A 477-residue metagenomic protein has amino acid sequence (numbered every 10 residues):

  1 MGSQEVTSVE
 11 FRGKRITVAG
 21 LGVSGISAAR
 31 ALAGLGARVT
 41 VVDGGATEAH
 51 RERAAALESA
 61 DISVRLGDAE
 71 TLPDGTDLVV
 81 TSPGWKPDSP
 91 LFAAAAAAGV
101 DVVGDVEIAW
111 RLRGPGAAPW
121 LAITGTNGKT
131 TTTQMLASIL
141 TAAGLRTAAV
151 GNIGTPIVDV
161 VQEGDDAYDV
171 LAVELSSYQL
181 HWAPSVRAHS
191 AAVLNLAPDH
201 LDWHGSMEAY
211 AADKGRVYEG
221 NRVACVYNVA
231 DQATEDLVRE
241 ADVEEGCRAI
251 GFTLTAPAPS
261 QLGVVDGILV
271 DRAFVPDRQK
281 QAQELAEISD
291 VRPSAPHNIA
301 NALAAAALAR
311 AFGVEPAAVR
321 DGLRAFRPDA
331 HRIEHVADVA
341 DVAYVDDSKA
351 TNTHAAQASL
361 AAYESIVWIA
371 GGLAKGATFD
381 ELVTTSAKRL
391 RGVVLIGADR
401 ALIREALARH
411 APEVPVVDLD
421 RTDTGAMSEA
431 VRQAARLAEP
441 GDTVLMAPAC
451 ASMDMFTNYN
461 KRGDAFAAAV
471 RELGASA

Functional and structural regions predicted by a protein language model:
M1-G104, I108, L473-A477: N-terminal leader/targeting and accessory segments in enzymes
S3-R15, S27-L35, A117, E284-L390 (+1 more regions): Nucleotide phosphate-binding/pyrophosphate-handling subdomain across enzymes that bind or process nucleotide phosphates
G20, L32, V79, I123 (+13 more regions): Residue-level signal for inorganic ion chemistry
A33-G34, L72-T76, P83-E245, Y363 (+2 more regions): Phosphate-binding loop of NTP-binding sites
A37-A46, V226-V229, I369-A370, R389-A398: Short internal beta-strands
R38-D43, A148-A149, A172, G251 (+1 more regions): Short beta-strand "acidic-cap" motif of Rossmann-like dinucleotide-binding folds
D43-G45, L66-D68, V103-I108, V150-G151 (+5 more regions): Beta-strand->loop->alpha-helix junctions that form or flank phosphate-binding loops in nucleotide-handling enzymes
R53-I62, D380-D442, S476-A477: C-terminal helical cap/extension that packs against the catalytic core of soluble nucleotide-cofactor enzymes
